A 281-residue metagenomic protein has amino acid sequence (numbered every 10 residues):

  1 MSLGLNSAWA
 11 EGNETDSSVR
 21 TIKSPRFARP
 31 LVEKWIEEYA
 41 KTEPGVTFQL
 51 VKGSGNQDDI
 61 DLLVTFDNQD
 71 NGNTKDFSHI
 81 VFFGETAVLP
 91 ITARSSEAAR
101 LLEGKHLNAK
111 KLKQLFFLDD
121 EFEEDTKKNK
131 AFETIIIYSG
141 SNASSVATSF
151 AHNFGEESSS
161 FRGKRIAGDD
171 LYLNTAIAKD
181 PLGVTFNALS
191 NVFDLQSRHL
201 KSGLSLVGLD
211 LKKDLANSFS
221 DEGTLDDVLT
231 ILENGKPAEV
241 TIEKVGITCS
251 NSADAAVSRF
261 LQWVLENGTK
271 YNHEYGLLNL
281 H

Functional and structural regions predicted by a protein language model:
G4, A8-P44, G53-Q57, H79-V81 (+2 more regions): Exported/periplasmic ABC-transporter solute-binding proteins
V46-L50, L63: N-terminal pre-domains immediately preceding structured catalytic cores
I60: Extended substrate-binding grooves/exosites of carbohydrate-active enzymes
V64-F66, V184: A short, hydrophobic beta-strand-centered structural micro-motif
T65, N71-F77: N-terminal post-signal-peptidase region of extra-cytosolic proteins
D70-G72, V192-F193: Glycine-rich nucleotide phosphate-binding loop and flanking beta-alpha elements of Rossmann-like dinucleotide-binding
